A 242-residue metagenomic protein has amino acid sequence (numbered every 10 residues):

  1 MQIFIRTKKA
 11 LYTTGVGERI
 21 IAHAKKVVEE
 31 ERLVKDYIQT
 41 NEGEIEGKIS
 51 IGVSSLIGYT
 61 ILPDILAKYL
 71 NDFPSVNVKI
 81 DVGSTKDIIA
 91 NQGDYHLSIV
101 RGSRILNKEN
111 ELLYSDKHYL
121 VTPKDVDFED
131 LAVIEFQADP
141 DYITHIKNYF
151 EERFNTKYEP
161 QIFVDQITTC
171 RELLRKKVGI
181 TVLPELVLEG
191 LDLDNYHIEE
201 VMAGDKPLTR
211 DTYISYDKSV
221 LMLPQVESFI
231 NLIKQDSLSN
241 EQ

Functional and structural regions predicted by a protein language model:
M1-T13: A short LG(V/I)-centered, amphipathic sequence patch enriched for acidic residue(s) preceding the LG motif
I20-E42: Alpha-helical linker/hinge and terminal dimerization helices associated with HTH transcriptional regulators
E46-I105: Central regulatory/effector-binding core of bacterial HTH transcription factors
G52, H118-T144: Short loop->beta-strand "edge-of-pocket" segments that line small-molecule binding or catalytic clefts across diverse
S84, N155-V201: Hydrophobic hinge/microswitch elements
E109-Y119, E185, D194-D211, K218: Short beta-strand->loop
A132-T156, M222-L223: Secondary-structure junction motif
E200-Q242: A late-sequence structural motif
